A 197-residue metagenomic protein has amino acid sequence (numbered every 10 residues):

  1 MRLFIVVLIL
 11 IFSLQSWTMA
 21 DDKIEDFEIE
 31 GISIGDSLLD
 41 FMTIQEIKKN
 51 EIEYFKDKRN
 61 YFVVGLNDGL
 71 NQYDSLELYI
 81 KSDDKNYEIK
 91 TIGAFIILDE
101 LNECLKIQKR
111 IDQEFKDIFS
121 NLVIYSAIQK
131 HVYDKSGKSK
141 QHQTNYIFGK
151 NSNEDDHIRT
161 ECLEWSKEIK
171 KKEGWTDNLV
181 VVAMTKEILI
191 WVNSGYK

Functional and structural regions predicted by a protein language model:
F4-W17: Sec-dependent N-terminal signal peptides
L10, N86-F95: Glycine-rich, often proline-containing surface loops adjacent to acidic residues and nearby aromatics that form
I11, G69, D83-K85, K135-S139: Sterically constrained small-residue positions within well-ordered secondary structures of folded domains
A20-L66, T91-K197: Non-cytosolic coordination micro-motifs
V63-E88: Compositionally biased P/S/T/G-rich terminal and signal peptide-adjacent segments that lie outside catalytic cores
